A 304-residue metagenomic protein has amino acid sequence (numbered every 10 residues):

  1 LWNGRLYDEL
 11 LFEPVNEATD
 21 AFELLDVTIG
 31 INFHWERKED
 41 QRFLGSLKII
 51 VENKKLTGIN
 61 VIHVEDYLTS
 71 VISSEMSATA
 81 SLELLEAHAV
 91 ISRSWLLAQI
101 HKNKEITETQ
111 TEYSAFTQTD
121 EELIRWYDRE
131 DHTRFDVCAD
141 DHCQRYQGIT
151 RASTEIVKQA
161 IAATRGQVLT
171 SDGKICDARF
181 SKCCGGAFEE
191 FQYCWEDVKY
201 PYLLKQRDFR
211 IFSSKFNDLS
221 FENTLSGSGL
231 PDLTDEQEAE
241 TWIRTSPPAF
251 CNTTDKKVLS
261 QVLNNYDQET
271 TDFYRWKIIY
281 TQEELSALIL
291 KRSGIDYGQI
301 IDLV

Functional and structural regions predicted by a protein language model:
L1-V304: Conserved, single-site charged/polar hotspot
